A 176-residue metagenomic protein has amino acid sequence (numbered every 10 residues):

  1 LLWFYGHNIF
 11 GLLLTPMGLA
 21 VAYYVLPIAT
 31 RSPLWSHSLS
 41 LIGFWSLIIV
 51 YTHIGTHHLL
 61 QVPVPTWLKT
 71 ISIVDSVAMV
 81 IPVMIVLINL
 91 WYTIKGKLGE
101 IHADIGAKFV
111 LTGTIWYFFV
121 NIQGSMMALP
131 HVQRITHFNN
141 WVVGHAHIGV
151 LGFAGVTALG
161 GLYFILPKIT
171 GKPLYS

Functional and structural regions predicted by a protein language model:
L1-W3, V64-D75, H137-V143: Non-cytosolic membrane-interface motifs at loop->transmembrane helix junctions
F4-A29, S38-L59, S72-T93, A107-P130 (+2 more regions): Hydrophobic cores of alpha-helical transmembrane segments in multi-pass integral membrane proteins
H102: Cation-handling catalytic/transport regions enriched in His/Asp/Glu
Q133-I135: Juxtamembrane/interface segments of multi-pass membrane proteins
